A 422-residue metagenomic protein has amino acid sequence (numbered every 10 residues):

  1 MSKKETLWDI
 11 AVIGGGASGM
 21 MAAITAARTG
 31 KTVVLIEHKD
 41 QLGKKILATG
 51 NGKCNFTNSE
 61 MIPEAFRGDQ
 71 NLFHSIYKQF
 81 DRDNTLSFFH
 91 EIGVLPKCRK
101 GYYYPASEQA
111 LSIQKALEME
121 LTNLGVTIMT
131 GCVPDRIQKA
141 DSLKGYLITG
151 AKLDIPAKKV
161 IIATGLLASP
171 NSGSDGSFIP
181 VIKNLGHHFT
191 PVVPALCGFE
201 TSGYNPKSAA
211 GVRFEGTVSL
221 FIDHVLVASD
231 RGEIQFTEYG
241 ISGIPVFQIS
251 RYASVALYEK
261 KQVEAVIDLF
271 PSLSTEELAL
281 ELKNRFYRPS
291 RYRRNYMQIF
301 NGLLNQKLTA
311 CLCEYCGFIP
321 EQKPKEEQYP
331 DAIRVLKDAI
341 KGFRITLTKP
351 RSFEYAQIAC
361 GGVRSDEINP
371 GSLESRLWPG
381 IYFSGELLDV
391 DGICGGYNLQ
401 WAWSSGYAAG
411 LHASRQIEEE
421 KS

Functional and structural regions predicted by a protein language model:
K4-S18: Beta1/beta-strand and adjacent pyrophosphate-binding region of the FAD-binding site in flavoprotein oxidoreductases
T6-W8, G150-K159, S229-R231: Core beta-strand elements of the Rossmann-like FAD/NAD(P) dinucleotide-binding domain in flavoenzyme oxidoreductases
A11, A27-N51: Glycine-rich FAD pyrophosphate-binding loop
A11-I13, P134, I155-N171, I182 (+2 more regions): Short hydrophobic core segments
D40-L42, L47-A48, F56-E60, L95 (+2 more regions): An anion/pyrophosphate-binding glycine-rich loop and adjacent beta-alpha core in soluble alpha-beta enzymes
N51-K100: Glycine-rich active-site loop/strand segments that organize a redox cofactor
T130, T309-D391: A glycine-rich dinucleotide-binding beta-alpha-beta segment and adjacent secondary-structure elements that constitute
T130-K144: A conserved short coil-to-beta-strand element within the FAD-binding core of flavoproteins
